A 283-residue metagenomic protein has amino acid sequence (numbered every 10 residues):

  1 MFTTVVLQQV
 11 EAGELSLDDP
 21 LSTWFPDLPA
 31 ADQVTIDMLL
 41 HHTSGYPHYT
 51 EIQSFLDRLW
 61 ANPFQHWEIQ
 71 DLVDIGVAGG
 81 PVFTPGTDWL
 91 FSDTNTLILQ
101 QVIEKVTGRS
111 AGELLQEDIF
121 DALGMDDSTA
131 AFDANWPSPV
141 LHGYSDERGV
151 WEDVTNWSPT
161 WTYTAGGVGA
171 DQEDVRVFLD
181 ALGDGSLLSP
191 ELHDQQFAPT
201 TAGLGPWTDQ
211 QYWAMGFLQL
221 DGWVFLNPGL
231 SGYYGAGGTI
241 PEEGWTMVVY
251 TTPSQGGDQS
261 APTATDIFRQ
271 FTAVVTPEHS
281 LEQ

Functional and structural regions predicted by a protein language model:
M1-D18, L99-E104, V175, G244: Active-site SXXK
F2-T3, I36, I69, F268: A general structural signal for well-ordered alpha-helical segments in protein cores
V6, F178-L179, F271: Hydrophobic "lid"/C-terminal helical patch of Rossmann-like NAD(P)-dependent dehydrogenase/epimerase domains
V6-V10, F25, L40-P47: Generic hydrophobic/packing signal
S16-A31: Short, glycine/proline-biased beta-turn/loop segments that scaffold the active-site neighborhood
D32-S231: Short, surface-exposed loop or secondary-structure junction motifs that flank catalytic or metal-binding residues
T201, Q210, Q255-Q283: Short, gly/Ser/Thr-rich active-site loops of penicillin-recognizing serine hydrolases
A236-G257: Short, well-ordered beta-strand elements
